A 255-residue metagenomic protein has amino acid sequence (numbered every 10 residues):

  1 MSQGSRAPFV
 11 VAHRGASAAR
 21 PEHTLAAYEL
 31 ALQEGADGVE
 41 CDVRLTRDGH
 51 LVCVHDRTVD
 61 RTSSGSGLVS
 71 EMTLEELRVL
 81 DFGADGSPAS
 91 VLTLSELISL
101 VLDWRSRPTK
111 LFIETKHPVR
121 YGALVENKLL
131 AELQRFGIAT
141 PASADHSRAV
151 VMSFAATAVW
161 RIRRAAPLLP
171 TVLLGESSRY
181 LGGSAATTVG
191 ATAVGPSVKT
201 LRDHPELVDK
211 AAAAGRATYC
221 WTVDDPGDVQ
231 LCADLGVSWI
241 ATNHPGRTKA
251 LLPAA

Functional and structural regions predicted by a protein language model:
M1-A255: Phosphate-group recognition and catalysis centered on beta-loop-alpha active-site segments
